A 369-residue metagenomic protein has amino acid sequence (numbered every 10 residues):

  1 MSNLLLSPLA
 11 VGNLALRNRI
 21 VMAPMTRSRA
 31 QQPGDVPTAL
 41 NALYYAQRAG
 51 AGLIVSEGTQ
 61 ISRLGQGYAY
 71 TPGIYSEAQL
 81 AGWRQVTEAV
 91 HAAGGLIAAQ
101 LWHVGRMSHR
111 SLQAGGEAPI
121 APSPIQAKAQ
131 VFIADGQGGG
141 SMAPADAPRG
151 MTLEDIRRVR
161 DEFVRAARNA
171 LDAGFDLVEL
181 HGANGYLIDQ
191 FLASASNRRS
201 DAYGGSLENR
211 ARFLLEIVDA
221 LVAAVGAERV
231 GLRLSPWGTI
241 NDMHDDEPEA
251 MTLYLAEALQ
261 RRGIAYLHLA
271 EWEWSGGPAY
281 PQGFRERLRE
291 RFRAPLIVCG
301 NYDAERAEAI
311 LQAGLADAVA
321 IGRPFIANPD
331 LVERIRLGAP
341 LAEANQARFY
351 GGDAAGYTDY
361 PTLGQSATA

Functional and structural regions predicted by a protein language model:
M1-A369: Flavin-dependent oxidoreductase catalytic cores
